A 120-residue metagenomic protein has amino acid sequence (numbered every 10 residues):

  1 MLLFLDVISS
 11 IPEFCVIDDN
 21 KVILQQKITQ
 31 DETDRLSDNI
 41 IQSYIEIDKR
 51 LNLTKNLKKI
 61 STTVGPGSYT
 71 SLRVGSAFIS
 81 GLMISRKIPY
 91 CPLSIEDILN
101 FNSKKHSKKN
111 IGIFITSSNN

Functional and structural regions predicted by a protein language model:
M1-K59: N-terminal beta-alpha supersecondary unit
F4-D6, T63, F114-T116: Short beta-strand segments
S9-R35, P89-N120: Surface "functional belts" at beta-alpha junctions
I40, E46-I47, I60, G65 (+2 more regions): Ampipathic, surface-exposed secondary-structure segments
K59-G65, Y69-Y90: DPxDG-like acidic metal-binding loop motif
